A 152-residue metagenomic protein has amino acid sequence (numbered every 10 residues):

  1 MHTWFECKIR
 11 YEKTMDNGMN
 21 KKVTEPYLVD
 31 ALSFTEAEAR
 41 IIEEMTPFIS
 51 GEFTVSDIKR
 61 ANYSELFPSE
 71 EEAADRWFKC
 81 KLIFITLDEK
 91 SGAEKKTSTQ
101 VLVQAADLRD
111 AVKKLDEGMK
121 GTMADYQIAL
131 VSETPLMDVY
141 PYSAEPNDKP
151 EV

Functional and structural regions predicted by a protein language model:
M1-K22, E72-K96: Short aromatic-glycine-(Arg/Gly/Cys) micro-motifs in beta-strand/loop hairpins
T3-I9, E25-L28, A37, I41 (+4 more regions): Short, structured motif recognition centered on aromatic/hydrophobic residues
E12-D30, P47-S50, A93-V101, G121-M123 (+1 more regions): A cross-kingdom feature marking solvent-exposed beta-strand/loop segments within repeated, beta-rich binding/scaffold
D30-N62: Short, well-structured hydrophobic secondary-structure segments
E52-K79, L87: Extended, compositionally biased
I58-Y63, E133-E145: Intrinsically disordered, low-complexity charged/polar segments
P68-A73, Y140-V152: Short, low-order "capping/linker" segments at domain edges
Q100-Y140: Mixed-charge, glycine-accented linear interaction segment located at domain edges/termini
